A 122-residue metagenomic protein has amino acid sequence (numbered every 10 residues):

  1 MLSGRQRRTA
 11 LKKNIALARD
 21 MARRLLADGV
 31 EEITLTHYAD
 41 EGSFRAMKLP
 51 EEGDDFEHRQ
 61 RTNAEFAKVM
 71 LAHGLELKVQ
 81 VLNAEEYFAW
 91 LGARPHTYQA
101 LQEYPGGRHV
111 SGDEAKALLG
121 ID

Functional and structural regions predicted by a protein language model:
M1, G120-D122: Short intrinsically disordered terminal tails
L2-E52: Extended, charge-biased low-complexity segments that typically form long amphipathic alpha-helices/coiled-coils
E57-L118: Amphipathic protein-protein interaction modules
